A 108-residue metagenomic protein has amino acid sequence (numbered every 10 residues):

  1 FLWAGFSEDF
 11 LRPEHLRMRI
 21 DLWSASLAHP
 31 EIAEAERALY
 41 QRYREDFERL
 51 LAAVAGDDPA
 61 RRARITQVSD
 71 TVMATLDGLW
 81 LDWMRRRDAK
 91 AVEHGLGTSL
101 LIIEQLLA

Functional and structural regions predicted by a protein language model:
F1, Q67, M84: Localized chelating/binding microdomains that coordinate divalent metal ions or stabilize phosphate-bearing
F1-L2, D57-R61: Membrane-interacting alpha-helical segments
L2-E8: Helical cap/lid subdomains and adjacent loops of hydrolase enzymes that gate the active-site channel and determine
F10-I20, P30-G56, Q67-D70, G97 (+1 more regions): Amphipathic alpha-helical packing segments from all-alpha helical-bundle domains
L27-P30, A55, W80-R87: Short amphipathic alpha-helical interaction patches enriched in hydrophobic/aromatic residues with interspersed Lys/Arg
E31-R37, R62, D88-V92: Structural helix-adjacent loops and short alpha-helical linkers that scaffold large soluble proteins
E45-A52, T75, D82-A108: C-terminal peripheral helix-coil segments that are non-catalytic and often amphipathic
